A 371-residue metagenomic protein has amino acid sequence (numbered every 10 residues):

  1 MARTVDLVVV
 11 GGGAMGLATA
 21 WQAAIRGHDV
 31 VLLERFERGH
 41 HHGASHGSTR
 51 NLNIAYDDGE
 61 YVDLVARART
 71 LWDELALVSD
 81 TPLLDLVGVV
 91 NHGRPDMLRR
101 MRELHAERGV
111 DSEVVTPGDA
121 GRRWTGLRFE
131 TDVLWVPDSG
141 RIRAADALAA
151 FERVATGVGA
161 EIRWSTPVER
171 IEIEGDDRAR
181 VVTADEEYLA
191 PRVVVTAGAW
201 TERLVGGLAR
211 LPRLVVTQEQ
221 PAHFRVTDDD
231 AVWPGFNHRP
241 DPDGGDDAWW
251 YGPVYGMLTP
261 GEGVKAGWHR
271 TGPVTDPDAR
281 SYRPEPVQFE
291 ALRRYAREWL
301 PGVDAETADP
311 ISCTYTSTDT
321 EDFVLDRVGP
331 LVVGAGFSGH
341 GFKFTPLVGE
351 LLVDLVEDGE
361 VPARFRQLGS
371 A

Functional and structural regions predicted by a protein language model:
A2-G13: Beta1/beta-strand and adjacent pyrophosphate-binding region of the FAD-binding site in flavoprotein oxidoreductases
V8-V10, Y188-W200, G349: Short hydrophobic core segments
W21-I25, P82-L84, A199-G329: Active-site substrate-recognition segment that forms the wall of the catalytic cavity or substrate channel
I25-A44: Glycine-rich FAD pyrophosphate-binding loop
T49-R123, E130-D132, P253-V254: Dinucleotide-binding Rossmann-like beta1-alpha1 core, especially the glycine-rich loop that anchors the ADP
D63-L64, N91-M97, W135-R153, R283-V287: Short beta-strand to alpha-helix junction loop
W135-Y188: Helical element adjacent to the flavin cofactor pocket in flavoenzyme catalytic cores
E298-A371: C-terminal catalytic lobe of FAD-dependent flavoproteins
